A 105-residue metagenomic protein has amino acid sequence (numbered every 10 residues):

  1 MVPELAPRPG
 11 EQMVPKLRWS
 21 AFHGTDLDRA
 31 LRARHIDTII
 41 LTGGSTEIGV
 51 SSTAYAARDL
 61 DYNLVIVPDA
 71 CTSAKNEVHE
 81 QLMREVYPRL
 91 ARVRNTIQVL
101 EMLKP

Functional and structural regions predicted by a protein language model:
M1-P105: Active-site-adjacent betaalpha module
